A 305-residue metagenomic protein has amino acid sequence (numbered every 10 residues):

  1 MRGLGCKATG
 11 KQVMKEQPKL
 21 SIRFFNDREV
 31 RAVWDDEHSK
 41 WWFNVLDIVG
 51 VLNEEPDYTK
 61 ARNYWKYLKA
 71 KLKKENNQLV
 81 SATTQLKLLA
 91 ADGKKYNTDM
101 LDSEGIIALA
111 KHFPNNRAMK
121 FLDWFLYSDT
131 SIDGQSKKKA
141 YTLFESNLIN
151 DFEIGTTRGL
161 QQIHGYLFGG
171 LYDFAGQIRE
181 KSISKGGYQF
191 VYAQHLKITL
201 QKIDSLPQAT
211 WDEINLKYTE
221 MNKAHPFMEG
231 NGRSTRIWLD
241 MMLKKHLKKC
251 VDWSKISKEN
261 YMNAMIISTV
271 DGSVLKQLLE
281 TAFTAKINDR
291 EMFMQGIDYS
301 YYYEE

Functional and structural regions predicted by a protein language model:
R2-D129: An anion-engaging/catalytic patch
K11, K111-E305: FIC/Doc superfamily catalytic core
